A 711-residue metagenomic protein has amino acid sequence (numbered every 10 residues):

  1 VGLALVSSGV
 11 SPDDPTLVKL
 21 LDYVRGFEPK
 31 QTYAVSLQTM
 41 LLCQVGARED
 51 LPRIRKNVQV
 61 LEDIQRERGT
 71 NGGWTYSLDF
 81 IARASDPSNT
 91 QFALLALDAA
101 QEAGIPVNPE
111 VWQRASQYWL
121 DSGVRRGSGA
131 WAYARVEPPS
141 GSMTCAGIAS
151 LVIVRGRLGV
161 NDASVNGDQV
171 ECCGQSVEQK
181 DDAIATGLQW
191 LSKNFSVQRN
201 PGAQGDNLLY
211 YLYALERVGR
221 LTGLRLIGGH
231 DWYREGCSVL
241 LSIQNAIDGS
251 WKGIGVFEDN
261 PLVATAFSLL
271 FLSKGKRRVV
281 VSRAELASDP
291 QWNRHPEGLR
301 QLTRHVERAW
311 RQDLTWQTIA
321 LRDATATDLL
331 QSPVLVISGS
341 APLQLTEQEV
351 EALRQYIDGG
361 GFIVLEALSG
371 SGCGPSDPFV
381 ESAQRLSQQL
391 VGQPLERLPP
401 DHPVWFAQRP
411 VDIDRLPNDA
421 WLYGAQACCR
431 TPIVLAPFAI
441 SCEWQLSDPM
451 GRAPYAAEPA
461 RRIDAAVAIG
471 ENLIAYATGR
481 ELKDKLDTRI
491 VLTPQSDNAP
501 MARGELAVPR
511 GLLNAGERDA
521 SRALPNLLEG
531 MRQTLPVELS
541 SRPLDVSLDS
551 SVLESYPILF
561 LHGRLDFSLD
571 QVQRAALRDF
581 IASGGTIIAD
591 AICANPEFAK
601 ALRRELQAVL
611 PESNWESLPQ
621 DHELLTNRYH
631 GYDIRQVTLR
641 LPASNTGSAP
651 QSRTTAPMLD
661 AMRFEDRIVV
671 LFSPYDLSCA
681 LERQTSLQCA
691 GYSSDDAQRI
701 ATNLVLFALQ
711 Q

Functional and structural regions predicted by a protein language model:
V1-T16, F27-Q59, D63-Q113, D121-S238 (+2 more regions): An alpha-helical repeat/solenoid feature that recognizes helix-turn-helix modules
L3, Q38-M40, L61-E62, T90 (+15 more regions): Structural recognition of the beta-strand scaffold that forms the well-ordered cores of secreted hydrolase catalytic
A4-S11, Y23-F27, Q44-R48, N57-E67 (+22 more regions): Structured segments of extracytoplasmic/periplasmic soluble domains in secreted or envelope-associated proteins
P12-T16, P29, D50-R53, T70 (+12 more regions): Surface-exposed patches in mature extracellular/periplasmic domains of secreted proteins
T16, G298-R385, Q389, A436-P437 (+4 more regions): Helical hinge/lid and interdomain linker segments adjacent to catalytic or ligand-binding clefts that mediate domain
P29-T32, Q44-A47, E67-R68, F80-R83 (+21 more regions): Solvent-exposed loop/turn segments at secondary-structure junctions within structured extracellular/periplasmic domains
K276-V334, S338-A341, I440-S441, D448-I558 (+2 more regions): Aromatic-Pro/Gly-enriched surface loop or interdomain linker that acts as a lid/target-recognition segment
G370-N472, G504-A507, A515, P596-R683 (+3 more regions): An acidic, glycine-rich "communication" segment
